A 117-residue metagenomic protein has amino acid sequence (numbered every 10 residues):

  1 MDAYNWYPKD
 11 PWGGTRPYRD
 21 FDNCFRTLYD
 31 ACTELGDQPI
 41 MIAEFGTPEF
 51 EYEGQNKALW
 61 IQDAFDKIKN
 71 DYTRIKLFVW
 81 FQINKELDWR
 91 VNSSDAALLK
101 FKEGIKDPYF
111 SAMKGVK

Functional and structural regions predicted by a protein language model:
D2-N5, F81: Conserved residues at the C-terminal ends of beta-strands
A3, C32, I68-Y72: Sec/Tat-exported extracytoplasmic proteins
Y4-E51: Glycoside hydrolase catalytic-domain groove-lining segments
Q38-K117: Substrate-binding cleft of secreted/luminal carbohydrate-active enzymes
